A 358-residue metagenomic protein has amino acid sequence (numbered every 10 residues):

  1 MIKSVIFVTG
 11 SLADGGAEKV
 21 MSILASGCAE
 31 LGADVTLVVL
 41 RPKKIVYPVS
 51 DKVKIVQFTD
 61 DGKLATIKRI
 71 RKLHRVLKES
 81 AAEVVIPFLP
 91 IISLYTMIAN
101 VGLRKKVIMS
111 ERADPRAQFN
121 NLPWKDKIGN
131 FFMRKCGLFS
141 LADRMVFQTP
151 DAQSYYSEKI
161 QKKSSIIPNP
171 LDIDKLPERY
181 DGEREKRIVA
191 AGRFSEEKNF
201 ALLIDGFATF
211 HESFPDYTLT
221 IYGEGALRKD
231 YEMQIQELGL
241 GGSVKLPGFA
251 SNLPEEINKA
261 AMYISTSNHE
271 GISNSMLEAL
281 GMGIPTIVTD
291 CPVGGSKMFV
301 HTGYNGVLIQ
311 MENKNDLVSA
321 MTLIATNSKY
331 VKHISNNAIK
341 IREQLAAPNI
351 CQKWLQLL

Functional and structural regions predicted by a protein language model:
I2, F7-G15, K19-I67, Y155-S157: N-terminal strand-loop element at the rim of the active site of nucleotide-sugar-dependent glycosyltransferases
E18-I23, K186, A190-T209, A226-E232: A conserved mid-protein helix/loop that constitutes part of the nucleotide-sugar donor-binding site
V56, F139-L176: Donor nucleotide-sugar binding/catalytic pocket of nucleotide-sugar-dependent glycosyltransferases
R71-R75, D126-M145, K159: Membrane-proximal helix-turn-helix segments that form the acceptor-binding/catalytic region of lipid-linked
P87-S93, E111-R112: Short His-centered aromatic/hydrophobic patch
F249, N268: Aromatic "clamp/platform" in nucleotide-sugar-dependent glycosyltransferases that forms part of the donor/acceptor
P285-D290: Short hydrophobic beta-strand element within catalytic cores of glycosyltransferases and related nucleotide-activated
H301-K314, L323-S328: Conserved acidic donor-binding segment of nucleotide-sugar-dependent glycosyltransferases
